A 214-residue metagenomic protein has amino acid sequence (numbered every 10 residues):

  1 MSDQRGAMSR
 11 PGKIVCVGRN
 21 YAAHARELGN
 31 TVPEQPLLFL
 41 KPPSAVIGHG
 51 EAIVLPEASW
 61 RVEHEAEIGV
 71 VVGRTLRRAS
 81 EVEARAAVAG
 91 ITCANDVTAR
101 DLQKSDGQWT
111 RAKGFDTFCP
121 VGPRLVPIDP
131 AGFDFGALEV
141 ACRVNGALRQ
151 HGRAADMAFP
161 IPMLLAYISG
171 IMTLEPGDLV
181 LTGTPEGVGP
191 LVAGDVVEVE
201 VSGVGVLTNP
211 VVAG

Functional and structural regions predicted by a protein language model:
M1-G69: Extended, compositionally biased flexible segments
S2-S9, H24, N30-V32, R100-G214: Catalytic-pocket segment enriched in acidic/His residues
L37-V54, L76, T117-C119, V126 (+2 more regions): Short catalytic-site patches enriched in acidic/histidine residues that coordinate or position cofactors/metals
F39, G69-R74, L165-A166: Short, conserved beta-strand element in jelly-roll/cupin
V46, I53-L55, V62, A79 (+4 more regions): Short clusters of hydrophobic/aromatic residues that line enzyme substrate/ligand-binding pockets
L76-S80, P130-F133: Short helix-loop capping/hinge motifs at secondary-structure junctions, enriched in acidic/polar residues
R77-I91: N-terminal accessory regions of nucleic-acid-interacting proteins
